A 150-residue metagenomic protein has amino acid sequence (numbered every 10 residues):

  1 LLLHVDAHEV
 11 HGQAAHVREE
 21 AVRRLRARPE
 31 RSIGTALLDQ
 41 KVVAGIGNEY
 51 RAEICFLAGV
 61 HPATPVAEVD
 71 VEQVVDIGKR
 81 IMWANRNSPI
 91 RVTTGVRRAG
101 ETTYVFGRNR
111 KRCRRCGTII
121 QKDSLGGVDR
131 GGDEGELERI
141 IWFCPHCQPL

Functional and structural regions predicted by a protein language model:
L1-G59, P65, V69: Phosphate/anion-contacting hairpin/loop surfaces
D39, F106-N109, I140: Short metal-coordination and nucleic-acid-contact micro-motifs, chiefly zinc-binding Cys/His arrays
R51-R110: A broadly conserved sequence feature marking short terminus-proximal activation segments in nucleic acid-centric
K111-R114, G127: Conserved catalytic-core subdomain
C113-C116, C144-C147: Short cysteine-rich clusters marking metal-coordination/redox-active sites
K122-D123: Short, non-ligating residues that shape and space the ligands of small metal-coordination modules and catalytic
V128-H146: Short cysteine/histidine-rich metal-coordination sites, predominantly Zn2+-binding motifs
